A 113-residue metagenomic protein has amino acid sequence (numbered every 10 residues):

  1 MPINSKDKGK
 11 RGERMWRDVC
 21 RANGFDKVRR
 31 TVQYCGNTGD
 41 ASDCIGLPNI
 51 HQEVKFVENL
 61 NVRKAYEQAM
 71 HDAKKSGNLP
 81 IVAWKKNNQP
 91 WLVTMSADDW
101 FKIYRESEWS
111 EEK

Functional and structural regions predicted by a protein language model:
M1-K113: Catalytic phosphate/metal-binding cores of nucleic-acid and nucleotide-processing enzymes, i.e., regions that mediate
